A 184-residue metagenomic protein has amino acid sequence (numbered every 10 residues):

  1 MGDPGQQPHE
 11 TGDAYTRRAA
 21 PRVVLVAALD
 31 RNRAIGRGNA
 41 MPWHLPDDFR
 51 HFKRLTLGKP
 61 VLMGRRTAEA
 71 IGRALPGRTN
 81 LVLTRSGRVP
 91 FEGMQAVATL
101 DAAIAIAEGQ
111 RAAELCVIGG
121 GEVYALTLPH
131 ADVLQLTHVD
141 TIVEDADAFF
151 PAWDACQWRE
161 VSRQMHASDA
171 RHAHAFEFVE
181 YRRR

Functional and structural regions predicted by a protein language model:
G2-D3, H9-R184: Enzymes that bind and transform nitrogen-containing heteroaromatic metabolites
